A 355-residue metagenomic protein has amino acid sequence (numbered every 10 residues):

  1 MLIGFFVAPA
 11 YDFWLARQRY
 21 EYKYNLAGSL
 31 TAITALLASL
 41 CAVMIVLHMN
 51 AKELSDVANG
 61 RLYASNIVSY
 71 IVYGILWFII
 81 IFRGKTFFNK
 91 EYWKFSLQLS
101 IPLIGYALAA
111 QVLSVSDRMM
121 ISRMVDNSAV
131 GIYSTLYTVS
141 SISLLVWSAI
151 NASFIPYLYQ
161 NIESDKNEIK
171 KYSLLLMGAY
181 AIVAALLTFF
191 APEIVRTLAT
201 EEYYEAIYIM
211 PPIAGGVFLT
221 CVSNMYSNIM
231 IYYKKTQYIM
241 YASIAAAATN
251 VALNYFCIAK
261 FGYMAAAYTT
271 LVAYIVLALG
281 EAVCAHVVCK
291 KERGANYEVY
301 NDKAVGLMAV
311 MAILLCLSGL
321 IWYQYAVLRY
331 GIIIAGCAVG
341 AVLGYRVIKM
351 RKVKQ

Functional and structural regions predicted by a protein language model:
V7-S29, G215-A245: Membrane-interface junctions at transmembrane-helix termini in multi-pass inner-membrane proteins
G28-R83, A245-T249, Y263-A285, I332-I333: Hydrophobic alpha-helical transmembrane segments
L40-M49, I75-L76, W147, K170-T220 (+1 more regions): Alpha-helical transmembrane segments of multi-pass membrane transport and lipid-handling proteins
V46-N50, L108-I142, P192-E202, K260: Helix-terminus/linker motif at the lipid-water interface of multi-pass membrane proteins
L54-L62, I71-S114, S153, Y157-N167 (+1 more regions): Interhelical loop/hinge segments that connect adjacent transmembrane helices in multipass membrane
S55-N59, F95-L99, L103, I121-S141 (+2 more regions): Interfacial/gating helices of multi-pass transporter permease domains
S65, S69, A246-T249, E298-V353: Transmembrane alpha-helical segments of multi-pass transport proteins
L136-K166, K170-S173, S227-Y232: Helix-loop junctions and terminal segments of transmembrane helices in multi-pass membrane transport/translocation
